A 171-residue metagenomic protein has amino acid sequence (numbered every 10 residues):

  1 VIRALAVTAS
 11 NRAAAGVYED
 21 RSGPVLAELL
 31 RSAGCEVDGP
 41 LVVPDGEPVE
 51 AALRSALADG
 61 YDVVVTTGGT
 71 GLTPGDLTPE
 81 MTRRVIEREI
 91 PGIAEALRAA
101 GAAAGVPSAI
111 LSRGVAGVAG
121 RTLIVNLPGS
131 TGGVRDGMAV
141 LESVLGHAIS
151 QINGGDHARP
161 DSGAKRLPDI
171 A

Functional and structural regions predicted by a protein language model:
V1-A171: Non-catalytic beta/alpha edge segments that cap or flank active sites
